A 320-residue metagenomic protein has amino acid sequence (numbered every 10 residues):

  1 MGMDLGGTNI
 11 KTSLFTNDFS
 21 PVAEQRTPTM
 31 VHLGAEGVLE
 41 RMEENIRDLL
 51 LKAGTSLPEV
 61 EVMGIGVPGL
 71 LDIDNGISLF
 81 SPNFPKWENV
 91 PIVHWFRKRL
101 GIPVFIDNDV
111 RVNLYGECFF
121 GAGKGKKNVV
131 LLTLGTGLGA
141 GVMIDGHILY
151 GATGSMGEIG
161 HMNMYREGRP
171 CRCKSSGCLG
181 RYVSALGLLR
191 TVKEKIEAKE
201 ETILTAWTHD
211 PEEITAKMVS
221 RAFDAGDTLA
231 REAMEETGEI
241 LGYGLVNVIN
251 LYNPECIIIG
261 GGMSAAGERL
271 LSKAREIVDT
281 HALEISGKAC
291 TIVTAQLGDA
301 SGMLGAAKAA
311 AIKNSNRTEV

Functional and structural regions predicted by a protein language model:
M1-V62, L71-I77, V93-I102, F119-K126 (+2 more regions): ATP-binding/phosphotransfer module of carbohydrate and carboxylate kinases, centering on a glycine-rich
D4, G64-P68, L131-G137, G141-M143: Short beta-strand segments
I77-W87: A charged helix-plus-loop insertion that forms the helical arch/lid used to bind and gate nucleic-acid substrates
V104-N108: General beta-strand structural signal in soluble alpha/beta enzymes
N113-F119, A140-V142, H161-M162: Adenylate-forming
M143-I144, L149: Catalytic-core segment of enzymes that process non-peptidic bonds
S155-E158: Structural signature of FAD isoalloxazine-binding scaffolds in flavoprotein oxidoreductases
